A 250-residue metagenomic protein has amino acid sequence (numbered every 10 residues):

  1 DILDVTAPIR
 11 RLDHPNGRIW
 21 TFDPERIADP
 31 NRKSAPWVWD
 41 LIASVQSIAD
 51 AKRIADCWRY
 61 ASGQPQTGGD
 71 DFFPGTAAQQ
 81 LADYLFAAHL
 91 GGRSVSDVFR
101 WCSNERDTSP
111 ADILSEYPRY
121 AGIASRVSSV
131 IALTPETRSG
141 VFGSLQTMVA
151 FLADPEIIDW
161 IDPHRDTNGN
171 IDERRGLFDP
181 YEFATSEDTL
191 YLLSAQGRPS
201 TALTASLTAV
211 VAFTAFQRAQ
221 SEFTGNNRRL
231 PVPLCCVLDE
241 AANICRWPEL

Functional and structural regions predicted by a protein language model:
D1-L250: P-loop NTPase motor domains
